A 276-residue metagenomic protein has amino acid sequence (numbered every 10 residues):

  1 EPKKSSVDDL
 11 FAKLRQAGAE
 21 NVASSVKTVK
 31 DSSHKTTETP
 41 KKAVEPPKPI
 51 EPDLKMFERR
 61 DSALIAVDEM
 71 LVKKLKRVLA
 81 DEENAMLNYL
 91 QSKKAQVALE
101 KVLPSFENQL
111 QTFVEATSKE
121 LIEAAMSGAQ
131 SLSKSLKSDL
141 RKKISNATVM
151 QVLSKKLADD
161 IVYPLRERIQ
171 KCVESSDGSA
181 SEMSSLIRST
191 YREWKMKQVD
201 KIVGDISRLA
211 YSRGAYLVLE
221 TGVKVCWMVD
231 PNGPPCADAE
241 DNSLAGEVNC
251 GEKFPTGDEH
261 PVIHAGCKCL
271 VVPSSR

Functional and structural regions predicted by a protein language model:
P2-D200, G204-G214, S274-R276: N-terminal leader/targeting and assembly helices and adjacent pre-domain segments
E193-R276: Acidic, glycine-rich two-metal-ion catalytic cores of nucleic acid-processing enzymes
